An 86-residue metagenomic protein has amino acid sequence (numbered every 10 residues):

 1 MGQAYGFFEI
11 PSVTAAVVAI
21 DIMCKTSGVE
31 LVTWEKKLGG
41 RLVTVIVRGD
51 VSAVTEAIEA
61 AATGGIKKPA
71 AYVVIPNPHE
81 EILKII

Functional and structural regions predicted by a protein language model:
M1-P11: Short glycine-/aliphatic-rich beta-strand segments at the starts of folded cytosolic domains
V13-G28: Short amphipathic alpha-helix segments
S27-E30, A61-P69: A common structural junction motif
K36-G39: A short beta-turn/loop motif at secondary-structure boundaries
T44, K68-H79: Metallocofactor- and cofactor-centric catalytic cores in central/energy metabolism, strongly enriched
R48-V54: Helix N-cap motif at beta-to-alpha junctions
E80-I86: Short, low-order "capping/linker" segments at domain edges
